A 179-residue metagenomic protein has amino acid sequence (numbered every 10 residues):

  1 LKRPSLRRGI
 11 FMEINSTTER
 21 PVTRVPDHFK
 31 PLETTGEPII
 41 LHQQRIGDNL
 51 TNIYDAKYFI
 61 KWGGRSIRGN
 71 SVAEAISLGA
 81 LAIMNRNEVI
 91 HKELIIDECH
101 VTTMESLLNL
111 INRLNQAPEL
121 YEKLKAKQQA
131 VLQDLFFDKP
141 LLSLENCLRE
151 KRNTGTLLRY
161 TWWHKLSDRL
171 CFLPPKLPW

Functional and structural regions predicted by a protein language model:
L1-N49: Conserved catalytic-core segment of nucleotide-activated headgroup transferases in glycan assembly
K2-P4, L50-T51, I90-I96: Short loop/helix-cap segments at secondary-structure boundaries that form the rim of catalytic
I46, L50-I53, E88-I90, L107 (+2 more regions): Catalytic phosphate/metal-binding cores of nucleic-acid and nucleotide-processing enzymes, i.e., regions that mediate
Y54-A56, E74-A80: Conserved donor-binding/catalytic loop of nucleotide-activated donor transferases
I60-A73, N87, H91-E93: Nucleotide-sugar-dependent
L81-N85: Short hydrophobic beta-strand element within catalytic cores of glycosyltransferases and related nucleotide-activated
K92-R113: Change "using UDP/GDP/dTDP sugars" to "using nucleotide sugars
Q116-F172: A charged, aromatic-enriched C-terminal amphipathic alpha-helix characteristic of glycosyltransferases across folds
